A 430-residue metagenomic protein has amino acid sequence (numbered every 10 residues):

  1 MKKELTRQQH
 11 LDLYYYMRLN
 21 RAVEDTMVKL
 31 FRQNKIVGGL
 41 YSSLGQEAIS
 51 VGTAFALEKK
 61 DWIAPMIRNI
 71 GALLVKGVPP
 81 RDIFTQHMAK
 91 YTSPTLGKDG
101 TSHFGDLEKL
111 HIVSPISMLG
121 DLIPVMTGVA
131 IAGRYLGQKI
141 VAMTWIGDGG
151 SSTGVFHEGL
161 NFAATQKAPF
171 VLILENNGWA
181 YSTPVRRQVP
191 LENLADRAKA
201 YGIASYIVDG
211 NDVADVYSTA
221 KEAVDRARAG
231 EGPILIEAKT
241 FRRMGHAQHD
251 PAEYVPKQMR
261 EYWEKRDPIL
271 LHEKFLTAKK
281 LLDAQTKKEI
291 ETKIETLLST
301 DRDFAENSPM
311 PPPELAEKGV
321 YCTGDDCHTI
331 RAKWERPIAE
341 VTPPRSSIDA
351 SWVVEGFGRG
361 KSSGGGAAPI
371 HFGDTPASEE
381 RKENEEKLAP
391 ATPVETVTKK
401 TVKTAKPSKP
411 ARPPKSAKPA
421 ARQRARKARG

Functional and structural regions predicted by a protein language model:
M1-I49, M244, E253-P407, A417-K418 (+1 more regions): Conserved acidic/glycine
D25-V28, K35-Q166, P184-P190, A195 (+1 more regions): Cofactor-binding active-site loop characterized by glycine-rich and histidine/acidic residues
E58, I70-G71, K90-T95, H111 (+6 more regions): Short, surface-exposed, polar/charged, turn-prone segments marking secondary-structure boundaries
I67-R68, A238-T240, M310, K318: Short, well-ordered beta-to-alpha junction loops that form the rim of enzyme active sites and present histidine/acidic
E108, T240, D326: A broadly conserved detector of short glycine/acidic/proline-rich loop/turn motifs that flank catalytic sites and bind
I112-N307: Glycine-rich ThDP/TPP pyrophosphate-binding loop and its adjacent helix/strand module within ThDP-dependent enzymes
